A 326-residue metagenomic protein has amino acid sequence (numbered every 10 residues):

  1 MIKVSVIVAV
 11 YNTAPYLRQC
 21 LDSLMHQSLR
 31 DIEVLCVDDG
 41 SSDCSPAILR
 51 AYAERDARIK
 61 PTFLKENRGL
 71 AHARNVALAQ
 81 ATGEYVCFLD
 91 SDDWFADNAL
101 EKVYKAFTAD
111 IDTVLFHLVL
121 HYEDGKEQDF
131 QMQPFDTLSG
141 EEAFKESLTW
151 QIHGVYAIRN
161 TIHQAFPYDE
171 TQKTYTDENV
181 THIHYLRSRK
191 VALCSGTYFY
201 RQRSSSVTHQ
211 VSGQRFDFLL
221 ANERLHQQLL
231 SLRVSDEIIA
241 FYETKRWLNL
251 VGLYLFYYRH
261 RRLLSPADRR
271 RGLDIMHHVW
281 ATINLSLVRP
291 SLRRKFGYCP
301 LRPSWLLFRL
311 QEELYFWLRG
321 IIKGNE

Functional and structural regions predicted by a protein language model:
I2-I7, M25-C36, C44, D56-K60: Short loop->beta transition adjacent to catalytic acidic/histidine clusters or analogous donor-positioning motifs
N12-H26: Short, well-formed alpha-helical segments that are part of the catalytic scaffolds of diverse glycosyltransferases
D38-A47, E66: A conserved acidic beta->alpha catalytic loop
L64-A81, F88: Glycine-rich, basic loop-to-helix element that forms the pyrophosphate-binding segment of sugar-nucleotide handling
A96-P167: Flexible acidic/His/Gly-enriched loops in nucleotide-sugar-dependent glycosyltransferase catalytic domains
G140-D217: Conserved nucleotide-sugar donor-binding catalytic segment
T197-R203, Q210-E237, L248-I283: Catalytic core of nucleotide-sugar-dependent glycosyltransferases
R262-E326: Membrane-interface aromatic/basic loop that binds lipid-linked glycans or pyrophosphate carriers, typified by
